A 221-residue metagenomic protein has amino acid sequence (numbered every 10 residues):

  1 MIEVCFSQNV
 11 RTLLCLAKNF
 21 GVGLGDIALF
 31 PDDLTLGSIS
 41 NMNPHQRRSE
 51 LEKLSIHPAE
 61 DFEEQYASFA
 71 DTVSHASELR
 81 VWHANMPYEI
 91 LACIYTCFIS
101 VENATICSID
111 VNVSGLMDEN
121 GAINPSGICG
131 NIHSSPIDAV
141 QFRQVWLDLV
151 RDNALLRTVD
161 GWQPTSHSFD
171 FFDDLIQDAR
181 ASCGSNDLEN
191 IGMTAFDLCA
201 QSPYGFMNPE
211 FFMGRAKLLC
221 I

Functional and structural regions predicted by a protein language model:
M1-P58: A structured, charge-rich N-terminal accessory region that forms the first stable segment of a protein and links
V4-C5, A76-Y88: Acidic beta-strand-to-loop metal/phosphate-binding motif
T12-A17, S38-S40, E89-C97, D118-G121: A short acidic (Asp/Glu
K18-V22, Y95-T105: Short, surface-exposed basic-aromatic patches at helix termini and helix-loop junctions that form
D26-L34, E102-I123: Conserved beta-strand -> loop -> alpha-helix junction used to position metal-binding or nucleic-acid-contacting
S55-D71: Glycine-rich, highly charged phosphate/nucleotide-binding loops
G121-E189: A conserved mid-domain beta-alpha-beta active-site/ligand-binding segment of alpha/beta enzyme cores
G192-I221: Charge-enriched amphipathic alpha-helical scaffolds
